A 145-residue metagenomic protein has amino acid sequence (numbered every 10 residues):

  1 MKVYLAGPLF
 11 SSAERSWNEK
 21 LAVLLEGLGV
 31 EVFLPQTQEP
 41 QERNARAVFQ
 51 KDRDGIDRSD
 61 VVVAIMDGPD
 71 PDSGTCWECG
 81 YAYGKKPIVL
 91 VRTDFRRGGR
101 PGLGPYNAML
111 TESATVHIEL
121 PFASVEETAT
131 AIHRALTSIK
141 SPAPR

Functional and structural regions predicted by a protein language model:
M1-R145: Conserved catalytic or regulatory cores that recognize and/or transform ribose-phosphate-containing ligands
